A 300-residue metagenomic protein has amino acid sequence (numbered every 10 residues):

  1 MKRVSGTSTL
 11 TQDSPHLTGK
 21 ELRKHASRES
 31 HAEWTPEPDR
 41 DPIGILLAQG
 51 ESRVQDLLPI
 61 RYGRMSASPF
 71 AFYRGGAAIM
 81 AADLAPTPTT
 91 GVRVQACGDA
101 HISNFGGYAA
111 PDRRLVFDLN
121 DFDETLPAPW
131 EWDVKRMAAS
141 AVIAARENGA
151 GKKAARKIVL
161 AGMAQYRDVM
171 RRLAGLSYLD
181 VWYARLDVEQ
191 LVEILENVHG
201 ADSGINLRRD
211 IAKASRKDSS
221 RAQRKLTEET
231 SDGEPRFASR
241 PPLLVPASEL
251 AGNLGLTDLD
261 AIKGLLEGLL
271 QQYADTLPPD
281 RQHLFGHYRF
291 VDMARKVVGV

Functional and structural regions predicted by a protein language model:
M1-Q95, A110-N120, L126-A128, V142-V300: Regulatory N- and C-terminal appendages and interdomain linkers associated with kinase/kinase-like NTP transferase
C97, I102: Catalytic-loop of the protein kinase fold
N104-G106: Catalytic-loop signature of eukaryotic-like protein kinases
W132-S140: Elongated alpha-helical scaffolds
